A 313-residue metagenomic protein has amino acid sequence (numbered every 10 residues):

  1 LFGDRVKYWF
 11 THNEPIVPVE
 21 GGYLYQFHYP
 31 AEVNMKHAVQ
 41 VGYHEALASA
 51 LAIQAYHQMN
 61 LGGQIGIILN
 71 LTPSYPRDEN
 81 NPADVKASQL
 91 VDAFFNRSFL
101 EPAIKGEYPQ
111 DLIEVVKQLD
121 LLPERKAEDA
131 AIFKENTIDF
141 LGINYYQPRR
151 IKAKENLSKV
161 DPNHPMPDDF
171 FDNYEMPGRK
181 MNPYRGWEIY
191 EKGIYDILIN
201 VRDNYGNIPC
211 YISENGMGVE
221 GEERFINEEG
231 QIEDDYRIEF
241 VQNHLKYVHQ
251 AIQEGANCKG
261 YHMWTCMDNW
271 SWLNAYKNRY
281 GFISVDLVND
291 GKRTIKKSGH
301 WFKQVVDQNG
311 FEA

Functional and structural regions predicted by a protein language model:
L1-A313: Active-site region of glycoside hydrolase catalytic domains
